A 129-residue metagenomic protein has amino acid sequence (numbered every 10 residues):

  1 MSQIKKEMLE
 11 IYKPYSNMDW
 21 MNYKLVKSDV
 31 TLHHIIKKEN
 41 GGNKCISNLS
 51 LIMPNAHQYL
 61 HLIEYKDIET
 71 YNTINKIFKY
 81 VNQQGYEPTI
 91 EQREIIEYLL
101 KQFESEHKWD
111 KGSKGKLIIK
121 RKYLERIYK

Functional and structural regions predicted by a protein language model:
M1-Y23, G42-N43, S47: Short, charged surface segments at domain edges that flank catalytic/cofactor-binding sites
E7, I11, T73-Y80, I95-Q102: Charge-rich, solvent-exposed alpha-helical interaction surfaces
M18-W20, D29-K37: Histidine-centered catalytic micro-motifs used for acid/base chemistry in nuclease and nucleotide-processing active
M21-V26, A56: Short Cys/His-rich metal-coordination motifs, predominantly Zn2+-binding knuckles/fingers
K24-T31, H61: Short functional micro-motifs and their immediate structural scaffolds
I35-G41, I68-I77: Short cysteine/histidine-rich metal-coordination sites, predominantly Zn2+-binding motifs
L49-N72: Short Cys/His-centered divalent metal-binding micro-motifs
Q84-K129: Short flanking/linker segments adjacent to small metal-binding domains or redox-active Cys/His motifs
